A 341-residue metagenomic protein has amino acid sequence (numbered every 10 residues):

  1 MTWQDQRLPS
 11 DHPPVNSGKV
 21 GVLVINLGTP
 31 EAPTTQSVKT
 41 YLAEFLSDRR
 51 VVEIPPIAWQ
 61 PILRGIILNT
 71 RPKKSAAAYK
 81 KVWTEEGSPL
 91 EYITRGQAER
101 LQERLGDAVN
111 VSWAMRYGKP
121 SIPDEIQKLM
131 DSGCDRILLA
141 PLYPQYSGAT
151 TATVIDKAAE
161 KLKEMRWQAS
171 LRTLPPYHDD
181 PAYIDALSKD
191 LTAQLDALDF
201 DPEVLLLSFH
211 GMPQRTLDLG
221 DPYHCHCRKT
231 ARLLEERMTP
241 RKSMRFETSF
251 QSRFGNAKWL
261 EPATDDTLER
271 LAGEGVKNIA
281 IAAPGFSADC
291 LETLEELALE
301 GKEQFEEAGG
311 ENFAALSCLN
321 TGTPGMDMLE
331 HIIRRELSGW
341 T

Functional and structural regions predicted by a protein language model:
T2-T341: Active-site-proximal alpha-helix that buttresses catalytic centers in soluble enzyme cores
